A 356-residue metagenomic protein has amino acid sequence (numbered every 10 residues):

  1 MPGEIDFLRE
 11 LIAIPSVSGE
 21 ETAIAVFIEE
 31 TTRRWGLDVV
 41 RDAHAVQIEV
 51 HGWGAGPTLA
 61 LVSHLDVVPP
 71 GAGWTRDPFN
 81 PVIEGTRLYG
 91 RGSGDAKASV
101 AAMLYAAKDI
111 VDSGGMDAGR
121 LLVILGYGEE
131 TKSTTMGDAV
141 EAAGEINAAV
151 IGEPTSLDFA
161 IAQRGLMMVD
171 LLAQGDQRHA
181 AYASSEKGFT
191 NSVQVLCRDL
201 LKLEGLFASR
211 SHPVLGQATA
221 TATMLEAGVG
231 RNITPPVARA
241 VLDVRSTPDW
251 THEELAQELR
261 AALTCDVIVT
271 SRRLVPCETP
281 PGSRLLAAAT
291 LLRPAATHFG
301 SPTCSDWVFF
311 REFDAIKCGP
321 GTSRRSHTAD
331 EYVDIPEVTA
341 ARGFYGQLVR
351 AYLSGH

Functional and structural regions predicted by a protein language model:
M1-P70, T86, V237-V241, L255-A261 (+3 more regions): N-terminal helical capping/dimerization or prosegment-like subdomains of hydrolases acting on amide or phosphate bonds
V17, H64-D66, G128, T155 (+2 more regions): Active-site beta-loop-alpha junctions enriched in small/polar residues
I28, S99-I110, A139, L196-L200 (+2 more regions): Buried hydrophobic packing segments
V40, P69, I161, M168-H356: Metal-dependent amide/peptide-bond hydrolase catalytic core, centered on the "pita-bread" metallohydrolase fold
T58-A60, L88, E145-I151, D170 (+1 more regions): Short glycine-aspartate micro-motif
T58-L122, A329: Active-site metal-coordination/substrate-binding segment of hydrolases, especially metallo-dependent peptidases
V62-S63, I124-G126, V150-E153, L172-Q174 (+1 more regions): Short beta-strand segments
A96-M168: Acidic/histidine-rich catalytic neighborhood of metal-dependent amide-processing enzymes
